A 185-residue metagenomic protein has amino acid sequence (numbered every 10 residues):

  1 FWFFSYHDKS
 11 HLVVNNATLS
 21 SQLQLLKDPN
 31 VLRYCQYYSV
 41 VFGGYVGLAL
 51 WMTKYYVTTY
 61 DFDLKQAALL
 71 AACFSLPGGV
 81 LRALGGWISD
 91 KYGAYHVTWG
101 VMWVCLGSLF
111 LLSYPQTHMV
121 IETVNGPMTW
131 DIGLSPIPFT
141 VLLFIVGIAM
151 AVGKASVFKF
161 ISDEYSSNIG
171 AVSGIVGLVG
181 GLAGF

Functional and structural regions predicted by a protein language model:
W2-S10, Y38, F42-L50, A151 (+2 more regions): Recurrent gating helices in multi-pass secondary carriers
F4, V40, C73, P77 (+3 more regions): Small/hydrophobic positions within alpha-helical transmembrane segments of multi-pass membrane transporters
L12, D28-G79: Extracytoplasmic gate region of multi-pass secondary transporters
K54, A155-E164, G177: Intracellular helix-loop hinge segments at the cytoplasmic ends of transmembrane helices in 12-TM rocker-switch-type
D63-A71, S135, F139, V172-S173: Juxtamembrane helix-start elements in MFS-like secondary transporters
L81-G93: Helix-to-loop junctions at the C-terminal end of transmembrane segments in multipass secondary transporters
Y95-S156: C-terminal transmembrane helical hairpin of 12-TM major facilitator-type secondary transporters
S167-F185: A late C-terminal transmembrane helix in Major Facilitator Superfamily
